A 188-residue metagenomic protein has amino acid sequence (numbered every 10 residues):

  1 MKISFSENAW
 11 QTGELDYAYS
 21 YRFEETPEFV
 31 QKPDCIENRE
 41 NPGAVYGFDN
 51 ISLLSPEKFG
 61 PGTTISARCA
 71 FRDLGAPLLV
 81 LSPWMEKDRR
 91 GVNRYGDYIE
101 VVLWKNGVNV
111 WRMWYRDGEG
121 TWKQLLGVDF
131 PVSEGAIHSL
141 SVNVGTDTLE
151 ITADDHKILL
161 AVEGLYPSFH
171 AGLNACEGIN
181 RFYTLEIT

Functional and structural regions predicted by a protein language model:
M1-T63, T148: Low-complexity, Ser/Thr/Pro/Gly-rich disordered linker/stalk regions
N8, V142, F182-T188: Extracellular beta-strand elements of beta-rich domains used for carbohydrate recognition/degradation or cell-matrix
G43-W114: Secretory/extracellular carbohydrate-interaction modules and structurally similar beta-sandwich "look-alikes"
N50-K58, L126-V132, A171-G172: Beta-strand-rich interaction surfaces with strong enrichment in secreted/lumenal proteins
I65-A67, G135-G145, L149-A153: Short tryptophan-centered beta-strand motifs in secreted/extracellular beta-sheet-rich domains of glycan-recognition
C69-D73, V144, A175-E177: Non-cytosolic beta-sheet module surface loops
R116-S139: Short, aromatic/His-centered strand-loop micro-motif at the edge of beta-sheets
L160-T184: Flexible glycan-contacting loops in extracellular carbohydrate-active proteins
